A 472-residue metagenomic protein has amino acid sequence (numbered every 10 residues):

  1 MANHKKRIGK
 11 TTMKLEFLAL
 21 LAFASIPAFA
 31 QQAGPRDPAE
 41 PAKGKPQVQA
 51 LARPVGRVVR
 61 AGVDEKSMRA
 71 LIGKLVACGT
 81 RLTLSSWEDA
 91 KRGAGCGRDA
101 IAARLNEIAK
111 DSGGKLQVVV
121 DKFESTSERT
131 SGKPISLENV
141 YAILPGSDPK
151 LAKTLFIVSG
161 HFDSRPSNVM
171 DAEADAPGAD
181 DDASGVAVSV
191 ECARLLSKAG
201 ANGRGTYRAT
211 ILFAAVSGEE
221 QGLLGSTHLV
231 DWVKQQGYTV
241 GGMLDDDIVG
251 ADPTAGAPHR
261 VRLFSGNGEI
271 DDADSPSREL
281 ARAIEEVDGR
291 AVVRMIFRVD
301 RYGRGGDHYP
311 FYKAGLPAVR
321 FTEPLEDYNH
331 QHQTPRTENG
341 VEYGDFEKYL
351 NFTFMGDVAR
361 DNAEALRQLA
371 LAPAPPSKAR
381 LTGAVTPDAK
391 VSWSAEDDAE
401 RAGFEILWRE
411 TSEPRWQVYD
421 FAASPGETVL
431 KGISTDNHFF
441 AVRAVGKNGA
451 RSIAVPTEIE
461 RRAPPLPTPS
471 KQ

Functional and structural regions predicted by a protein language model:
G34-D37, S67-P145: A non-catalytic alpha/beta surface segment that caps or lines the substrate-entry region of metallo-dependent hydrolase
G44-R92, H330-Q331, R336-E342: N-terminal capping segment at the start of a domain
A70, V76, V249-G266, R298-P373: Active-site-adjacent mobile loop/cap segments within catalytic or ligand-binding domains
A142, V158-S159, D163-L223, N362: Alpha-helical metal-binding/catalytic segments enriched in His/Glu/Asp
V216-A314, A318: Metal-dependent peptidase/peptidase-like ectodomains
P387-E400: Conserved aromatic anchor
L430-R451: Beta-strand-rich modules
K447-K471: Extracellular fibronectin type III
